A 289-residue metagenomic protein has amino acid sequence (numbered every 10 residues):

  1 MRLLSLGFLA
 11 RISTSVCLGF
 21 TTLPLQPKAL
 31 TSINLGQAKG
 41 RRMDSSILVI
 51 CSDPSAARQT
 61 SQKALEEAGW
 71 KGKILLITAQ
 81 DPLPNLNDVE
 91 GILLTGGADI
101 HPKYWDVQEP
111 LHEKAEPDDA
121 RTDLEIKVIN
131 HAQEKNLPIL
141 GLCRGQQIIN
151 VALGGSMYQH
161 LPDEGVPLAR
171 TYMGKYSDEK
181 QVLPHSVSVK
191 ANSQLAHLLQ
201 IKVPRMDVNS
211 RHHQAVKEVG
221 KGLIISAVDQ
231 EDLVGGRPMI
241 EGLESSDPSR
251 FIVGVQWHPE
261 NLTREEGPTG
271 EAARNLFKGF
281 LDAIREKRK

Functional and structural regions predicted by a protein language model:
M1-L140, N150-Y158, P162-D207, H213 (+2 more regions): N-terminal beta1-alpha1 cap of cysteine-dependent amidohydrolase-like domains
C143: Conserved G/P- and acidic residue-centered "switch" motifs that form tight phosphate/ATP-binding loops in soluble
Q147: Cytosolic ligand/metal-binding cores
V253-W257: Active-site-proximal beta-strand elements of phosphoester/diester hydrolases
